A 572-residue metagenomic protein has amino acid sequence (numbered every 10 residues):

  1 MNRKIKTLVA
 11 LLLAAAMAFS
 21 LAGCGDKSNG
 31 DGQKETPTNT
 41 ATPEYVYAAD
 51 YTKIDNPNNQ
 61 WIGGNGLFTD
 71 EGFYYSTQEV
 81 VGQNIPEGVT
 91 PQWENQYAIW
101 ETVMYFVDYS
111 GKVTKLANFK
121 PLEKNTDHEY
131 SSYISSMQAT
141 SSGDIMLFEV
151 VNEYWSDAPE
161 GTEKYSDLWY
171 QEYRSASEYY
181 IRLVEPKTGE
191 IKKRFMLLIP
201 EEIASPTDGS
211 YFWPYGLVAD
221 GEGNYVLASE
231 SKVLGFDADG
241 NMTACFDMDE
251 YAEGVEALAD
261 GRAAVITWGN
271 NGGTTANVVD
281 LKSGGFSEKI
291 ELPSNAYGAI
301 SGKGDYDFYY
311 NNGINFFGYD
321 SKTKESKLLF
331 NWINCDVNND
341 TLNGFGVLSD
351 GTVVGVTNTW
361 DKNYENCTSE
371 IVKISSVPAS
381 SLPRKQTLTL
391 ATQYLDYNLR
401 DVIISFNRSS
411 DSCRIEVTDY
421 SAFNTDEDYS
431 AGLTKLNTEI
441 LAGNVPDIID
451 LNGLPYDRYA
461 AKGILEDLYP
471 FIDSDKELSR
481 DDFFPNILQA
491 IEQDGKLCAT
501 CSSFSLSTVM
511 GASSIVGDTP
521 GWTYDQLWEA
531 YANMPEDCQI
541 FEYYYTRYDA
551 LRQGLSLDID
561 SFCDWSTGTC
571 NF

Functional and structural regions predicted by a protein language model:
F19-P43: Sec-dependent signal peptide cleavage junction
A41-N58, P91-T126, E172-I203, K232-D247 (+3 more regions): Surface-exposed loop/turn elements that mediate protein-protein interactions on large endomembrane-trafficking
N59-F68, N125-T140, P200-A219, D249-D260 (+2 more regions): Repeated scaffold domains used in trafficking and secretory/extracellular systems, primarily beta-propellers
G66-T90, Q96-A98, Q138, G143-S156 (+8 more regions): Short beta-strand elements that form the blades of beta-propeller/WD-repeat-like and other beta-sheet-rich scaffold
D108-S110, E185, G189, Q489-F572: Helix-loop-helix "hinge/cap" segment bordering the ligand-binding cleft or interdomain interface
P383-D396, C413-Y420, I448, Q539-F541: Short, well-ordered beta-strand elements
E416-D482: Extracytoplasmic "Venus flytrap"/periplasmic binding protein-like
L454-T508, W522, Q526: Hinge/lid segment of periplasmic solute-binding proteins
